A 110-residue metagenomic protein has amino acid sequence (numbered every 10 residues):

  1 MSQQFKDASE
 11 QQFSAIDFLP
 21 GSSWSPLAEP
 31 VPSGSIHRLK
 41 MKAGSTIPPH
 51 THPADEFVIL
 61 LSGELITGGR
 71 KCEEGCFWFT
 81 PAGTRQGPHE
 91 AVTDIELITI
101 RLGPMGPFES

Functional and structural regions predicted by a protein language model:
M1-S33, S110: A short, N-terminal "cap"/entry segment at the start of jelly-roll beta-barrel domains of the cupin/DSBH fold
W24-P26, I36-R38, F57, F77-F79 (+1 more regions): Conserved hydrophobic/aromatic beta-strand scaffold that supports enzyme active sites
A28, H37-L39, I47-H52, G68-R70 (+1 more regions): Short histidine-centered beta-strand/loop micro-motifs that create catalytic or ligand/metal-coordination sites
P32-G34, A43-G44, E64, T84 (+1 more regions): Short, charged/polar surface micro-motifs in flexible loops or helix N-caps
A43, H52-T67: Glycine- and acidic-residue-biased ligand/ion/polar-headgroup-sensing regions
T46, C76-F77, E96: Residue-level marker of beta-strand positions
T67-G87: Short acidic-glycine-tyrosine-enriched beta hairpin
A82-F108: Ligand-binding loop in jelly-roll beta-barrel domains
